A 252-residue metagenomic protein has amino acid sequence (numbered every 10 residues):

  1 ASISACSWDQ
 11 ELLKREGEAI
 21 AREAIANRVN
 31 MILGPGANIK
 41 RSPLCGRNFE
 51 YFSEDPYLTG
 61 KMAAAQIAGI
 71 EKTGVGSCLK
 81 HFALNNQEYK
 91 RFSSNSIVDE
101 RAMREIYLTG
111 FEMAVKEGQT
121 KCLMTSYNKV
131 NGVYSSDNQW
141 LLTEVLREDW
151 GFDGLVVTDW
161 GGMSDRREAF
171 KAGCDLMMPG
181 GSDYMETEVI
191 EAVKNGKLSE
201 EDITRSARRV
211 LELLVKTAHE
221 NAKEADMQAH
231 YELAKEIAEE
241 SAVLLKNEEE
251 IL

Functional and structural regions predicted by a protein language model:
A1-L252: Glycoside hydrolase catalytic-domain context in secreted enzymes
